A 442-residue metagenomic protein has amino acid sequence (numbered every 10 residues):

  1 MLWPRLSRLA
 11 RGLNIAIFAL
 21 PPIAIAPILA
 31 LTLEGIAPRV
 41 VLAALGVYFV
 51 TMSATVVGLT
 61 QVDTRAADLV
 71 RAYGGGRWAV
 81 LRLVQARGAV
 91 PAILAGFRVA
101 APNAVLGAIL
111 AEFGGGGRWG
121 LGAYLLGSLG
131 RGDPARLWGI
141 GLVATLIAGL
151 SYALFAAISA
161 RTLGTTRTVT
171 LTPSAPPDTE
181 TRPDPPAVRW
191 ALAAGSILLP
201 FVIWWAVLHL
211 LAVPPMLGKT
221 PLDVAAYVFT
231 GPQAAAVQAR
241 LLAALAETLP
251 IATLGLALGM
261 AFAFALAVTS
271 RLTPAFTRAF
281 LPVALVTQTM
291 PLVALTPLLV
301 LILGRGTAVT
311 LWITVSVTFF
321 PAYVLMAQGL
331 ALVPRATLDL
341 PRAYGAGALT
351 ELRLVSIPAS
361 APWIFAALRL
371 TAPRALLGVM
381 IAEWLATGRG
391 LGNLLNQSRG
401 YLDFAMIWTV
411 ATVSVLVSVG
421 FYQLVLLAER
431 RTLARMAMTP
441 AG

Functional and structural regions predicted by a protein language model:
M1, P177-P186, H209-A257: Periplasmic/extracellular loop-to-transmembrane helix junction in inner-membrane transport proteins
M1-N14, P27, L254-A284: Transmembrane-helix boundary motif in ABC transporter permease subunits
P4, T60, W138-D184, P274 (+1 more regions): C-terminal transmembrane helix and the adjacent membrane-cytosol boundary/short C-terminal tail of inner/organellar
R11-V50, V57, A284-P321, Q328-G329: Generic hydrophobic transmembrane alpha-helix motif, especially the helices
L31, L59, L106-A144, T168-V169 (+3 more regions): Glycine-rich helix-loop "coupling/hinge" segments at transmembrane-helix boundaries in multipass transporters
V41-L45, W78-A111, W138, W312-S316 (+5 more regions): Transmembrane alpha-helices
A54-F97, G122, L325-A367, L391 (+2 more regions): Short cytoplasmic-facing helical segments at TM-TM junctions of multi-pass membrane proteins
A187-A212: N-terminal signal-anchor transmembrane alpha helix
